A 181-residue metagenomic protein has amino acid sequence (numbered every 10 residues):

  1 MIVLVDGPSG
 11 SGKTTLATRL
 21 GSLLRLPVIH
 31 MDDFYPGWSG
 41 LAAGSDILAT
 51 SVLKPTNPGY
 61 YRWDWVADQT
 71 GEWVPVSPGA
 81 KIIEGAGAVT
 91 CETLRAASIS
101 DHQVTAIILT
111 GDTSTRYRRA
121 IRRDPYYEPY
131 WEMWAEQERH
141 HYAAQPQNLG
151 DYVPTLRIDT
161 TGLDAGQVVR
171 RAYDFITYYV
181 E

Functional and structural regions predicted by a protein language model:
I2-L4: Short hydrophobic/aromatic beta-strand immediately N-terminal to the Walker A/P-loop
G7: The Walker A (P-loop) glycine that initiates the GxxxxGKT/S ATP-binding motif of P-loop NTPases
G10: Walker A (P-loop) phosphate-binding loop of P-loop NTPases
K13: Conserved lysine of the Walker
L16: Hydrophobic positions on the alpha1 helix immediately C-terminal to the Walker A/P-loop
P27, Y35-G85: Conserved nucleotide-sensing/catalytic segment adjacent to the nucleotide-binding pocket in NTP-handling enzymes
V52, W73-D124: ATP-dependent NMP and nucleoside kinases share a basic, alpha-helical "lid"
P125-Y179: Small-molecule kinase domains that catalyze NTP-dependent phosphoryl transfer to phosphate-bearing small molecules
